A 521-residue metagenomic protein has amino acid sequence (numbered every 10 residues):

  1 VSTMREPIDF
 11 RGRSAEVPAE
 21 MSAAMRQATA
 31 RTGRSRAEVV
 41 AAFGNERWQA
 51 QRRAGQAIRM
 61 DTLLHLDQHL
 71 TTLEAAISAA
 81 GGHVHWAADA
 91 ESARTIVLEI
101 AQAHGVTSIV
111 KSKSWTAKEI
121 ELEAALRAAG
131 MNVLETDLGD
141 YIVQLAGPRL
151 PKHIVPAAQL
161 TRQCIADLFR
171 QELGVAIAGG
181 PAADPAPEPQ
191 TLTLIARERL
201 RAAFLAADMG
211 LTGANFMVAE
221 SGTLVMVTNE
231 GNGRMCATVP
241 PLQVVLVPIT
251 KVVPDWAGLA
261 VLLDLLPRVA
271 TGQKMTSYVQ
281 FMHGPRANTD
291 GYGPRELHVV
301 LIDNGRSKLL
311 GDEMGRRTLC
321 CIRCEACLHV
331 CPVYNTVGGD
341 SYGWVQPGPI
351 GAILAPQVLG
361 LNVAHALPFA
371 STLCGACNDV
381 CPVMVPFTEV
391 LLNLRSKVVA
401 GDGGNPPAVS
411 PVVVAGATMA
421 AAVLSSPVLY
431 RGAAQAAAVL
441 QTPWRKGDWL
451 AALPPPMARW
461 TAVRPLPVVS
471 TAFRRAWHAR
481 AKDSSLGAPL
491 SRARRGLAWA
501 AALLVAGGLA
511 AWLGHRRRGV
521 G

Functional and structural regions predicted by a protein language model:
V1-M314: The feature marks the mature, well-folded catalytic cores of soluble enzymes
S92, T276-T289, R323, Y334-G338 (+3 more regions): A glycine-rich phosphate-binding loop feature that marks nucleotide/adenosyl-phosphate handling sites
K251, L319-R323: Short, contiguous, pocket-lining structural segments that sit at or immediately flank catalytic/ligand-binding sites
M275-Y278, V409-A415, D448-L453: Short coil/turn segments at secondary-structure boundaries
T289-T318, L328-H329, V333-K446, S485-L486: Ferredoxin-type iron-sulfur electron-transfer modules in oxidoreductases and energy-metabolism complexes
M419-V423, G432, L490-R517: Hydrophobic alpha-helical topogenic segments used for membrane insertion/localization
A437-A500: Short linear elements at protein peripheries
